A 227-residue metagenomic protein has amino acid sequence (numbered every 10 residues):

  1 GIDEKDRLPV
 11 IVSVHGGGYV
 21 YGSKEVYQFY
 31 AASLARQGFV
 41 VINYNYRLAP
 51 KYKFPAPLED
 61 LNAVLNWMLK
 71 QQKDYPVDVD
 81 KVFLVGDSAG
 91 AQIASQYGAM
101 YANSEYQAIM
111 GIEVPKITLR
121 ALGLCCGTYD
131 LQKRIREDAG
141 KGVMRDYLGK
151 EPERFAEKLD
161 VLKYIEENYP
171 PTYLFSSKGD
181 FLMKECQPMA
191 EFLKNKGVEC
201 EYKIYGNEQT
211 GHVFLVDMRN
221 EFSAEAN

Functional and structural regions predicted by a protein language model:
G1-N227: Alpha/beta-hydrolase superfamily serine-hydrolase fold, recognizing
